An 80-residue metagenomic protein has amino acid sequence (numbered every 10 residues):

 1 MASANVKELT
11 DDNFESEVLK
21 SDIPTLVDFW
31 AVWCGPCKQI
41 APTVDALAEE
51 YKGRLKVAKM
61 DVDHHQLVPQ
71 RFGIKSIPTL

Functional and structural regions predicted by a protein language model:
M1-K56, D63-T79: Proteins that catalyze or organize thiol-disulfide redox chemistry and the adjacent proteostasis machinery handling
